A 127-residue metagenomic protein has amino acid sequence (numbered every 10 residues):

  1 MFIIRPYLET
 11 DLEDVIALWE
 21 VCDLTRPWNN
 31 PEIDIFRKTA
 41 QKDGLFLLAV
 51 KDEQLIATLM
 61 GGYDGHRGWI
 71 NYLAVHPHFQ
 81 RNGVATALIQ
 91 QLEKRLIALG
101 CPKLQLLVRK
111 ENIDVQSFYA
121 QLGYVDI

Functional and structural regions predicted by a protein language model:
F2-V15: A short beta-loop-alpha structural element at the N-terminal edge of CoA-dependent acyl/N-acetyltransferase catalytic
L12, I16-T39: Conserved GNAT-fold acetyl-CoA-binding loop/helix
R37-L48, W69: A short helix-loop-beta-strand connector motif used in the catalytic cores of GNAT acetyltransferases and, in some
L48, Q54-G62, W69-A74: Conserved beta-strand in the GNAT
G62-N71, Q80, P102, I127: A conserved beta-turn-beta hairpin within the catalytic core of GNAT-like acetyltransferases that forms part
H66, L106-V115: Conserved beta-strand-loop-alpha-helix junction that forms the acyl-donor binding cleft
V75, R81-K94, A120-Q121: Conserved acetyl-CoA-binding loop-helix of GNAT-fold acetyltransferases
I89, L96-V108: Conserved GNAT acetyl-CoA-binding A-motif
